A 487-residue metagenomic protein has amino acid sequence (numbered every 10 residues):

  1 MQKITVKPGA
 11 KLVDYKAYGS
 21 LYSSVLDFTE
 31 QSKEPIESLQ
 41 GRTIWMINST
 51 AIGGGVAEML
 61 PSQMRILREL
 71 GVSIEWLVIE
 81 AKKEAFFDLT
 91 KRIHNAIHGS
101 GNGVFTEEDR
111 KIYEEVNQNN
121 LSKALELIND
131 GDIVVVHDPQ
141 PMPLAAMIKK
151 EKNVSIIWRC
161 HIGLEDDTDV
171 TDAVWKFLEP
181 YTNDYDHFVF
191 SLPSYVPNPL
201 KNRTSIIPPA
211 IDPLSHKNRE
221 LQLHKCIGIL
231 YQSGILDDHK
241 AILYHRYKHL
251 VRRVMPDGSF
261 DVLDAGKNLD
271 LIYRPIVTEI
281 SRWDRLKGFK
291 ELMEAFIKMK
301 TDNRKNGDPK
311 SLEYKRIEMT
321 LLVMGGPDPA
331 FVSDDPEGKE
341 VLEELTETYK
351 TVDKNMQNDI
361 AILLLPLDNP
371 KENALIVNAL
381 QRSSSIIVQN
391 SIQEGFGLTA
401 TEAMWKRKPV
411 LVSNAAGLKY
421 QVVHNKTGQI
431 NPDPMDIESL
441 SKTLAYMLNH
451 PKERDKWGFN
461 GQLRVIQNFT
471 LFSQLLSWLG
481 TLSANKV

Functional and structural regions predicted by a protein language model:
G9-E30, D88-P143, D166, L230-L271 (+1 more regions): Conserved nucleotide-sugar donor-binding subdomain of glycosyltransferases
E58, D284-K300: A conserved mid-protein helix/loop that constitutes part of the nucleotide-sugar donor-binding site
G325-A379: Nucleotide-activated donor-binding/catalytic signature segment of Leloir-type glycosyltransferases, i.e., the conserved
S385, R407-P409, N414: A short alpha->beta transition loop at the rim of the catalytic pocket in nucleotide-sugar-dependent
I392: Aromatic "clamp/platform" in nucleotide-sugar-dependent glycosyltransferases that forms part of the donor/acceptor
G397-A400, L418: Short glycine/serine-rich donor-binding loops of glycosyltransferases
K419-A445, K452-K456: Change "using UDP/GDP/dTDP sugars" to "using nucleotide sugars
M435, N449-L482: A charged, aromatic-enriched C-terminal amphipathic alpha-helix characteristic of glycosyltransferases across folds
